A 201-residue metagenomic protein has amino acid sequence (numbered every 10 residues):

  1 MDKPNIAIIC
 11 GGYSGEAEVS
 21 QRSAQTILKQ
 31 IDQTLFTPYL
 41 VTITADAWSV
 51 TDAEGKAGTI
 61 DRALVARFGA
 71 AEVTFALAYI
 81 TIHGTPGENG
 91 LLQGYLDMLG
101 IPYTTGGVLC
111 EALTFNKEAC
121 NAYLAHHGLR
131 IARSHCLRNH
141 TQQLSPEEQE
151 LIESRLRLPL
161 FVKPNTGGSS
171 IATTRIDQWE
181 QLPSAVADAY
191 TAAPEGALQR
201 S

Functional and structural regions predicted by a protein language model:
M1-L109, L113-F115, A119, H126 (+1 more regions): ATP-binding N-terminal substructure of ATP-dependent carboxylate-amine bond-forming enzymes
D2-C10, F68, E72, L113-S201: Active-site nucleotide/adenylate-binding loops and adjacent lid/helix of ATP-dependent enzymes
